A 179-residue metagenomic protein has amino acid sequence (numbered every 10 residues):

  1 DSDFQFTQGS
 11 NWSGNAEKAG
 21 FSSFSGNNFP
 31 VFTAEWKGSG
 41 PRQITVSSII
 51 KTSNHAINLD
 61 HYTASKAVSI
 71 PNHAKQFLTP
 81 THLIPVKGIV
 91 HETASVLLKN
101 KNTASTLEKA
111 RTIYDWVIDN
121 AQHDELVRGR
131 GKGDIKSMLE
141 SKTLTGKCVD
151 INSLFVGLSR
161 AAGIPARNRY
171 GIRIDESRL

Functional and structural regions predicted by a protein language model:
D1-A56: Intrinsically disordered, low-complexity N-terminal segments that are enriched in acidic
D1-D3, S141, C148: N-terminal short leaders/motifs
S2-T7, S65-I70, Q122, F155 (+1 more regions): Short low-complexity stretches enriched in small and charged residues
Q43-K142: Acidic low-complexity segments
K51-S53, T145, R173-E176: Solvent-exposed loop/turn segments at secondary-structure junctions within structured extracellular/periplasmic domains
K109, I113, L144-S159: Active-site nucleophilic cysteine motif
S153-L179: Hydrophobic/aromatic-rich core segments of domains that either
